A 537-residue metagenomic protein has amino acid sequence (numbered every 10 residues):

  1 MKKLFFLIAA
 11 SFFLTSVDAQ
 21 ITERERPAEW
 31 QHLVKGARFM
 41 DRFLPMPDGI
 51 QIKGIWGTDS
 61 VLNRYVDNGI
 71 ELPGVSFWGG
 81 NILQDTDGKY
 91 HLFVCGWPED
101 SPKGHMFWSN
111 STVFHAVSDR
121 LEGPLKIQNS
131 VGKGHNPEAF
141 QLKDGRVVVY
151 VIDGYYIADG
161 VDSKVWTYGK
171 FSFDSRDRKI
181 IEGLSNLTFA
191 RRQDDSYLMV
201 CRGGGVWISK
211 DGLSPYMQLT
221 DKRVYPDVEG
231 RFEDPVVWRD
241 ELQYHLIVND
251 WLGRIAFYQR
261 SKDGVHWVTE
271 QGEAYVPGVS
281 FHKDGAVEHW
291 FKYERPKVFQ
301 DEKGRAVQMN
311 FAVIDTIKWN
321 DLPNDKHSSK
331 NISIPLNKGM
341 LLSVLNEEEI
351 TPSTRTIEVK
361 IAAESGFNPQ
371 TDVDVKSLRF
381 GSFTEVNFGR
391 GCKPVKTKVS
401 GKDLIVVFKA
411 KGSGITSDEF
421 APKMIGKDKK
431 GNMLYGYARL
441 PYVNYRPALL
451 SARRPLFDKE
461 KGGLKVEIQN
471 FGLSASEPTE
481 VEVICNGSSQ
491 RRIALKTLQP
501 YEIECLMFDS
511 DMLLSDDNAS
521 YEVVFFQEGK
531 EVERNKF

Functional and structural regions predicted by a protein language model:
L4-F13: Sec-dependent N-terminal signal peptides
Q20-S343: Carbohydrate-active catalytic/glycan-binding domains of CAZyme proteins, especially the secreted or lumenal ectodomains
G339-V359, P447-R454: Boundary/junction segments of secreted and surface-exposed precursor proteins
K411-T416, D511-S515: Short, surface-exposed loop/turn segments at beta-strand-coil junctions that are enriched for proline with nearby
M433-P441, K530-F537: Edge beta-strands of extracellular beta-sandwich domains
I468-L473: Asparagine-centered strand-capping/turn motif at beta-strand->loop junctions
S488-D516, F525: Intrinsically disordered, low-complexity Pro/Gly/Ser/Thr-rich segments with frequent PxxP/GP/PP motifs and embedded
D511-F537: Terminal connector regions
